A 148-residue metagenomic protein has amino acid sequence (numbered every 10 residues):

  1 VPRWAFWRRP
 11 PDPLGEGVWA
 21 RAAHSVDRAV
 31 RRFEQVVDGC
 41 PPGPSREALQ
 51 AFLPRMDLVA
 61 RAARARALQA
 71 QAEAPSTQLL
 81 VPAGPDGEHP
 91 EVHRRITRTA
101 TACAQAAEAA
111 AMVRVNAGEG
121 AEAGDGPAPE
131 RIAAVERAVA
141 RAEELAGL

Functional and structural regions predicted by a protein language model:
V1-F6, F33, L68-Q71, E119-G124: Polar low-complexity intrinsically disordered regions
V1-L53, D57, R64: Leu/Val/Ala/Ile-rich N-terminal alpha-helices, chiefly Sec-type signal peptides and the beginnings
G15, W19, P85, A128-R131: Intrinsic-disorder-associated interaction segments
V26, L49, H89, I96 (+1 more regions): Hydrophobic packing residues in well-ordered alpha-helices of helical domains and bundles
V36-G43, E73, V113, L145: Surface-exposed polar/charged interaction patches
P41-A109: Structured extramembrane domains adjacent to transmembrane segments
Q105-L148: C-terminal amphipathic alpha-helix
